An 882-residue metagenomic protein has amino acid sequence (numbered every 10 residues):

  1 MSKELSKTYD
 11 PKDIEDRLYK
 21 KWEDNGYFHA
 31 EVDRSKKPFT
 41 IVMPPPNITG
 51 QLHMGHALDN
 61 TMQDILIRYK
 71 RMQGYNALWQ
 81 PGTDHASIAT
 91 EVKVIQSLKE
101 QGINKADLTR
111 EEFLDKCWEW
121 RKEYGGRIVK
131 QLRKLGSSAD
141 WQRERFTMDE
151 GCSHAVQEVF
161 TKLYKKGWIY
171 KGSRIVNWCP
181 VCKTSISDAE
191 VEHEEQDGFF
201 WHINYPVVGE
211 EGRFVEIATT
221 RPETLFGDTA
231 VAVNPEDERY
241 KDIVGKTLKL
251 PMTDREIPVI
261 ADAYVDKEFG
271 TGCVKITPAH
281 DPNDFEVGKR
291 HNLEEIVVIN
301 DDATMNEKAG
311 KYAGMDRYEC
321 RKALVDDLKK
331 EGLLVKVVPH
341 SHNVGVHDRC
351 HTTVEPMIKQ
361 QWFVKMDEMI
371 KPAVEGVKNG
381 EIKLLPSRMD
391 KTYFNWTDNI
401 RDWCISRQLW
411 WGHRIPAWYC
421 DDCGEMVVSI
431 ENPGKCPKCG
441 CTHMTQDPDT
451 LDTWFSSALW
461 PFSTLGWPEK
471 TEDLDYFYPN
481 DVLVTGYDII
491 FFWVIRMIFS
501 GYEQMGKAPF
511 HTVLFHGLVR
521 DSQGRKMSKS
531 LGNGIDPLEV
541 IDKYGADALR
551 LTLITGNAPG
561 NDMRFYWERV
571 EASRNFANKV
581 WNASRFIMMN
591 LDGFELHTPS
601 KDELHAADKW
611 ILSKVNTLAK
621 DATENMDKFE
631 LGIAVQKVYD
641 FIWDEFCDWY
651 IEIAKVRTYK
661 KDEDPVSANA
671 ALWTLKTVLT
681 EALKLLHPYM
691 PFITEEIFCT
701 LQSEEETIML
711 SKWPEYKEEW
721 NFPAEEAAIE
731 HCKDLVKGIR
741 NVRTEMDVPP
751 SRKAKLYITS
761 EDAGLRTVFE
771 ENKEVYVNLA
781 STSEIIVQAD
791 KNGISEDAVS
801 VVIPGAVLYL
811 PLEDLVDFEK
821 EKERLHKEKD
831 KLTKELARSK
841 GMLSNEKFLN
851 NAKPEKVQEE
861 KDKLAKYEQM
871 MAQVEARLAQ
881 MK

Functional and structural regions predicted by a protein language model:
M1-M54, A77, V335, D348 (+1 more regions): Non-catalytic terminal extensions that flank enzyme cores
K3, T8, R17, K21-N25 (+10 more regions): Residue patterns forming the tRNA-binding/recognition surfaces of aminoacyl-tRNA synthetases and related DALR
E31-V94, T147, V156, I217-T219 (+6 more regions): N-terminal catalytic cores of NTP/NDP-binding nucleotidyl/phosphoryl-transfer enzymes
R34-K36, P44-P45, Q80-E91, E144-C152 (+3 more regions): Short, solvent-exposed turn/loop segments enriched in Gly/Ser/Thr/Pro and often Arg
A57-I65, V215-P251, V274-D281, H291-V298 (+3 more regions): Extended active-site and interfacial segments that coordinate phosphate-rich ligands in large catalytic machineries
R68-N76, S97-R110, K130, K134-A139 (+17 more regions): Secondary-structure transition/capping motifs at alpha-helix termini and the adjoining loop/turn into the next element
H202, N395-F455, L459, E503-A546 (+2 more regions): Feature 926 captures the class I aminoacyl-tRNA synthetase adenylation module centered on the KMSKS loop
D254-I260, P448-Y478, D644, D648-I651: Active-site-adjacent "gating/activation" loops or surface patches in catalytic cores
